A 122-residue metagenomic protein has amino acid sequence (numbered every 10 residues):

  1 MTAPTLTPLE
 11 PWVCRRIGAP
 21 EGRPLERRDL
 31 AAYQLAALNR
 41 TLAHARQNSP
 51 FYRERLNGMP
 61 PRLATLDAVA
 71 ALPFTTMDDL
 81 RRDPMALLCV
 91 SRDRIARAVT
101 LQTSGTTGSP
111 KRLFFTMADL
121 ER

Functional and structural regions predicted by a protein language model:
M1-Q102, G108-R122: Nucleotide 5′-phosphate-binding alpha/beta core
